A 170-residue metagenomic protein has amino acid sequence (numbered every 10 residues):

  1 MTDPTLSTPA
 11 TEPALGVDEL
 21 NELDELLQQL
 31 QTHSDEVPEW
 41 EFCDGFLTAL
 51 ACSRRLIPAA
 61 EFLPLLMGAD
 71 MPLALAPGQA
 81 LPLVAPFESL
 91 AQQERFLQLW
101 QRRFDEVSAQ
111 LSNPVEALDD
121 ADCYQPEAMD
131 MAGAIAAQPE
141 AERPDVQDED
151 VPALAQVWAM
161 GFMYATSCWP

Functional and structural regions predicted by a protein language model:
M1-A159, M163-P170: Domain-length accessory/inserted modules outside core catalytic folds
